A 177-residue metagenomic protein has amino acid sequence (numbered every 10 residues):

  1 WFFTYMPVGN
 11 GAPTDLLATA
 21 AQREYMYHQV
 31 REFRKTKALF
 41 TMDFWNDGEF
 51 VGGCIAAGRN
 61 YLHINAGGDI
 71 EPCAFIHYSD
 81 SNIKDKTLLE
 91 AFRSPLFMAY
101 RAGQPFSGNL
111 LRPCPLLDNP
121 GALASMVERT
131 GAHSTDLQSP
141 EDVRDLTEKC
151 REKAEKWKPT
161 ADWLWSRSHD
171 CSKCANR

Functional and structural regions predicted by a protein language model:
W1-G52, A57, A66-G67, E71 (+2 more regions): Radical SAM enzyme [4Fe-4S]-AdoMet core and its adjacent flexible, acidic and glycine-rich loops/tails across
F75-R177: Flexible mid-to-C-terminal extensions adjoining Fe-S/redox cofactors in radical SAM and related proteins
